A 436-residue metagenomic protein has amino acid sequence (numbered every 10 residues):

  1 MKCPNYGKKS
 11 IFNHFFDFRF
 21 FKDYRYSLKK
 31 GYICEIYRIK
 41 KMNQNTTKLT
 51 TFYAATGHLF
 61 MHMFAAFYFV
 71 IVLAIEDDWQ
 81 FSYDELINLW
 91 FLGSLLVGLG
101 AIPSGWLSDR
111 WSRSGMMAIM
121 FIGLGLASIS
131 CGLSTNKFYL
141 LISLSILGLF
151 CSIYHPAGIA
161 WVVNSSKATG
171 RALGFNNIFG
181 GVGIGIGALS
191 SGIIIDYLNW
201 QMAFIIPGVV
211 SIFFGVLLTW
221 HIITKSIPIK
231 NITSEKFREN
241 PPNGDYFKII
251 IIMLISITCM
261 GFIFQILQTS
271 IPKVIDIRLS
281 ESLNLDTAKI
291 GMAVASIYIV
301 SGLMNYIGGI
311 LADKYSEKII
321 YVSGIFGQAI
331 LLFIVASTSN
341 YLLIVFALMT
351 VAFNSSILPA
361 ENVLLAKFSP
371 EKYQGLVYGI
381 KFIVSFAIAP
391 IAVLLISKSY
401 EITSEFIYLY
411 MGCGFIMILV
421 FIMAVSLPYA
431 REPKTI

Functional and structural regions predicted by a protein language model:
A66, S94-I102, I184-G185, Y298-Y306 (+1 more regions): Residue-level signature of mid-helix packing/kink "hotspots" within the transmembrane helices of 12-pass Major
Y68-F69, I249-G302: Extracytoplasmic gate region of multi-pass secondary transporters
L99-T135, A312-Y315: Conserved MFS/SLC helix-loop-helix module at the cytosolic interface between two early adjacent transmembrane helices
S143-G180: Cytoplasmic helix-loop-helix junction between adjacent transmembrane helices in 12-TM secondary transporters
N176-S226: Helix-loop-helix hairpin linking two adjacent transmembrane segments in secondary transporters
D196-V209, K398-I416: A membrane-interface helix-boundary motif in multi-pass transporters
Y315-E361: C-terminal transmembrane helical hairpin of 12-TM major facilitator-type secondary transporters
E371-T403: A late C-terminal transmembrane helix in Major Facilitator Superfamily
